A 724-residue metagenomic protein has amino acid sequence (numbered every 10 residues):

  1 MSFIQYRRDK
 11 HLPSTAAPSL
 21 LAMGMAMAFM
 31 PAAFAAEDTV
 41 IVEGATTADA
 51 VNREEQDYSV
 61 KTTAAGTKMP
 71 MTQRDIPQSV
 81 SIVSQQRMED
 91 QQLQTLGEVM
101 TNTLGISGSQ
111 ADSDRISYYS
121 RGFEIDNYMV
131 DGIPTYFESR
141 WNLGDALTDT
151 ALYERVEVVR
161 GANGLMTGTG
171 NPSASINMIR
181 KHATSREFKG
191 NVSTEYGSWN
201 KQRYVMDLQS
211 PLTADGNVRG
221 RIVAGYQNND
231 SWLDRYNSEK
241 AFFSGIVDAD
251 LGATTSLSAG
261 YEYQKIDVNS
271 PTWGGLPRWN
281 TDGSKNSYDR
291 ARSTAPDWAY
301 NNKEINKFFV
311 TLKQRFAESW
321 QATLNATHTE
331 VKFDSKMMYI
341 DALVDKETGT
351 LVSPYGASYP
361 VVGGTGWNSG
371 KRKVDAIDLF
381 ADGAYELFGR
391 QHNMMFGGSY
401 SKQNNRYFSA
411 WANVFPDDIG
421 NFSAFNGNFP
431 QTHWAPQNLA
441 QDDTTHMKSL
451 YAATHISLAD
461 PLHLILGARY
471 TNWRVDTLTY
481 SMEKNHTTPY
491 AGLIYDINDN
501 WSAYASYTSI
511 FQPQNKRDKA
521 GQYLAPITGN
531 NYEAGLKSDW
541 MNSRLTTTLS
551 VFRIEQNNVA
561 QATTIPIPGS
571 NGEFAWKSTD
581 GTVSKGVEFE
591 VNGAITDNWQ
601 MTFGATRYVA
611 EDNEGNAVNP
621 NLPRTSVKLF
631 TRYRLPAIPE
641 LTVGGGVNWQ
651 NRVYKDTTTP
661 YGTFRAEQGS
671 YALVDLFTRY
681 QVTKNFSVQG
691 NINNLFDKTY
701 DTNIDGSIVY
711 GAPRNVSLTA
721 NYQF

Functional and structural regions predicted by a protein language model:
Y58-S81, Q85, G97-P134, E154: Extracytoplasmic beta-strand/coil segments of soluble accessory domains associated with Gram-negative outer-membrane
G108, S117, I133-R160, I179-R180: Short acidic/polar hinge/loop motifs at secondary-structure boundaries that mediate gating or recognition
Y136-F137, L152-E154, L165-G245, L251-T255 (+1 more regions): Outer-membrane beta-barrel translocator/receptor signature
Q227-S231, S244-R315, E330-R372, P416-D443 (+3 more regions): Acidic/polar loop-and-plug regions of large Gram-negative outer-membrane beta-barrel proteins
D250, R372-V374, Q391-Q403, L439-Q556 (+3 more regions): Structural signature of Gram-negative outer-membrane beta-barrels, strongest in the C-terminal barrel of TonB-dependent
K313-A317, Q321-T327, V331-M337, A503 (+2 more regions): Membrane-embedded beta-barrel scaffold of Gram-negative outer-membrane proteins
P461, K577-T658, F696-T699, T719-Q723: Gram-negative outer-membrane beta-barrel transporters
W649-T658, L676-F724: C-terminal beta-signal and adjacent terminal beta-strands/loops of Gram-negative outer-membrane beta-barrel proteins
